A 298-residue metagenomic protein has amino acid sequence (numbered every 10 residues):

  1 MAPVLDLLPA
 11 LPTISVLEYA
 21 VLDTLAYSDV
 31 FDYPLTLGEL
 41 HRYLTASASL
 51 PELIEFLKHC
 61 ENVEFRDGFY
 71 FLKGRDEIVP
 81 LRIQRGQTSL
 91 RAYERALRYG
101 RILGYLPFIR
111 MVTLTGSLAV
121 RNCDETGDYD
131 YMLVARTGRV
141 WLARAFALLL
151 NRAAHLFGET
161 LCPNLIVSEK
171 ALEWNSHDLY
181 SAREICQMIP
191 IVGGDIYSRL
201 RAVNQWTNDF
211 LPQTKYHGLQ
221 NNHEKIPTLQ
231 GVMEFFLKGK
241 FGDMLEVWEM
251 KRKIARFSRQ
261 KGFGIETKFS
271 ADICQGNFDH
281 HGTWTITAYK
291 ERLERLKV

Functional and structural regions predicted by a protein language model:
V4-M111, T115-T126, A135-V298: Catalytic core of pol beta-like nucleotidyltransferases
